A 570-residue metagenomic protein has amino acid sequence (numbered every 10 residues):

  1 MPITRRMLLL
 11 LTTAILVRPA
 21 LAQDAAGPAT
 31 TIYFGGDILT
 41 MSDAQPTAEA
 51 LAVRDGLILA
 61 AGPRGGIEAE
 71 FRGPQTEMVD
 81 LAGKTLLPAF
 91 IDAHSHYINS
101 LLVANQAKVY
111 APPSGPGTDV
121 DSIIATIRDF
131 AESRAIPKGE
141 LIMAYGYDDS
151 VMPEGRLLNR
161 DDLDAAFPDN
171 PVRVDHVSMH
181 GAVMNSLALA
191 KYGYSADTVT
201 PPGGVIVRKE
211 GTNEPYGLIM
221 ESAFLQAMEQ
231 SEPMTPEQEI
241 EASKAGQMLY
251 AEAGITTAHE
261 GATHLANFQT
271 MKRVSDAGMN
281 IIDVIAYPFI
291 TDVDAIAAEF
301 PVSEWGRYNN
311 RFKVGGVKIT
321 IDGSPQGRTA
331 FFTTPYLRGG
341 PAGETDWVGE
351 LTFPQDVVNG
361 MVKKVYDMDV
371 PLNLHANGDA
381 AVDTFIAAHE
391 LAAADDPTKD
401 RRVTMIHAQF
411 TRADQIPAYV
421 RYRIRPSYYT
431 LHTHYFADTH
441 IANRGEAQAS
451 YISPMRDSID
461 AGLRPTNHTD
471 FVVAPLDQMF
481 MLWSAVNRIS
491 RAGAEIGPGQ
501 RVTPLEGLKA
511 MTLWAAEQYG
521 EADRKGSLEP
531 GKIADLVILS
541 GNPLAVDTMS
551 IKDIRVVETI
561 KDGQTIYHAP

Functional and structural regions predicted by a protein language model:
M1-P2: N-terminal secretory signal peptides that target proteins for export/translocation
R5-L9: N-terminal export leaders
A20-A22: Boundary at the C-terminal end of the N-terminal hydrophobic targeting segment
A26-F34, L39, D43-F300, G315 (+7 more regions): Divalent metal-binding segments
E241, V362-N373, A380-V403, H407-A408 (+4 more regions): His/Asp/Glu-enriched, well-ordered alpha-helical/loop segment that forms or immediately abuts the divalent-metal
S275-G278, S303-N309, T398, Y419-R421: Acidic (Asp/Glu)-rich catalytic clusters
R425: Ligand-binding beta-strand-loop-alpha-helix segment within the catalytic cores of soluble metabolic enzymes
